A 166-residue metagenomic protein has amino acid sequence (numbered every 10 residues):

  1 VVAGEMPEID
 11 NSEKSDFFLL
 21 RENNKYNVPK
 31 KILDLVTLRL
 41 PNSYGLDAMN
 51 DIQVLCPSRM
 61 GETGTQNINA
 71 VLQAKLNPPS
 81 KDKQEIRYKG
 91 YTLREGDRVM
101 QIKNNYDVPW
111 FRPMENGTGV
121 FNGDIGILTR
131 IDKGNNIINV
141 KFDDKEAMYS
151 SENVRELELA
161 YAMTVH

Functional and structural regions predicted by a protein language model:
V1-W110, M114-G117: Conserved helicase motor core of P-loop NTPases
E13, L38, A48-N50, E62 (+1 more regions): Conserved helicase C-terminal RecA-like lobe
